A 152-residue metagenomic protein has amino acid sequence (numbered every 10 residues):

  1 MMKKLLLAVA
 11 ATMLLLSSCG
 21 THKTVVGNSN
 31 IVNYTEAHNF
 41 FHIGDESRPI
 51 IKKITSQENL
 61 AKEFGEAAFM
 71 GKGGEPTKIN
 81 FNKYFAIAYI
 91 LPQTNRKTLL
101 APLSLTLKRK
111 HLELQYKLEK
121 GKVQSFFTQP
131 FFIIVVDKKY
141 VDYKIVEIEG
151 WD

Functional and structural regions predicted by a protein language model:
M1-V26: Bacterial Sec-dependent N-terminal signal peptides
C19-D152: Exposed, flexible binding/inhibitory loops of compact, secreted disulfide-stabilized domains
